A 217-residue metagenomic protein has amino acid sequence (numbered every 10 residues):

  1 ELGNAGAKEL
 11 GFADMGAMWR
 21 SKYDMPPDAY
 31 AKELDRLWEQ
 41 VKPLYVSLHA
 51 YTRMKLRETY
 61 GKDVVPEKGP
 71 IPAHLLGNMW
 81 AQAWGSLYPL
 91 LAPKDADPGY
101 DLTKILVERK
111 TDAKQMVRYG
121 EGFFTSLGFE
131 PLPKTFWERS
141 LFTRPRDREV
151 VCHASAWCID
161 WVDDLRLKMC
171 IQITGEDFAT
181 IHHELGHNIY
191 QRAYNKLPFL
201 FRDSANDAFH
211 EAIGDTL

Functional and structural regions predicted by a protein language model:
E1-L2, E176: Acidic/His-rich structured neighborhood in mature extracellular/periplasmic domains
L2-K168: Active-site-proximal, well-structured secondary-structure segments within enzyme catalytic domains
L34-V46, S204-L217: Post-HExxH zinc-binding segment in Zn-dependent metallohydrolases
D112, M116, F178, N206 (+1 more regions): Hydrophobic (often cysteine-bearing) scaffold residues that line and stabilize catalytic clefts of nucleotide/cofactor
T125-P133, D160-V162, T174, N188-L200: Secondary-structure transition/capping motifs at alpha-helix termini and the adjoining loop/turn into the next element
E138-R139, K168-Q172, N188-Q191: Generic beta-strand/beta-sheet core signal
R166-K168, P198-A205: Short beta-alpha connecting loops at secondary-structure transitions that line or flank enzyme active sites
E176-N195, E211-D215: Active-site recognition of the HExxH zinc-binding catalytic motif
